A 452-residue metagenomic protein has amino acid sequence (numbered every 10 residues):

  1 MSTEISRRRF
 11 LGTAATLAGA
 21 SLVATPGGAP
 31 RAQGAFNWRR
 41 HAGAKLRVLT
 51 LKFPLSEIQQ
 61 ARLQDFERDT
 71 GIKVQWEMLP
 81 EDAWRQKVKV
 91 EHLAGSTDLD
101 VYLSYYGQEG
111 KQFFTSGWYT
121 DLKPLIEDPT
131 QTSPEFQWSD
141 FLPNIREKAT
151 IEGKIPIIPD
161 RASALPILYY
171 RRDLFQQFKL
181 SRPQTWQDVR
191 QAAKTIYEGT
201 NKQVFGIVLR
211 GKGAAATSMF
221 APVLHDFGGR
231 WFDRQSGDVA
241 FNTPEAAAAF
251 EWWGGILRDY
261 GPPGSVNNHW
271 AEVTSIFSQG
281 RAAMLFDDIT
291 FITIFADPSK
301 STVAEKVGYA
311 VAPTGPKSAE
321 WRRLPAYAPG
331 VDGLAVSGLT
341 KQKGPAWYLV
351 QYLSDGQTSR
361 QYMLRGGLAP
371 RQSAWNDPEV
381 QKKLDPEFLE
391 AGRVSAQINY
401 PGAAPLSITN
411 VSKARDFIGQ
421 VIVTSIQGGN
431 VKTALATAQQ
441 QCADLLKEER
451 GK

Functional and structural regions predicted by a protein language model:
M1-A18: N-terminal secretory signal peptides and thylakoid transit peptides that target proteins across membranes
Q33-R40, G107-L165, K306-A312, K383 (+1 more regions): Hinge/lid segment of periplasmic solute-binding proteins
R40, K73, Q176, Q397-K452: Conserved C-terminal helix/tail region of periplasmic/extracytoplasmic solute-binding proteins
A42-F53, I72-E77, D100-V101, F205: Short, well-ordered beta-strand elements
K45, S139-D140, V307-T314, L364-Q420 (+1 more regions): Long, aromatic- and glycine/proline-rich binding clefts that accommodate carbohydrate-like moieties
Q64-F141, D173-Q184, I276, G280-M284 (+1 more regions): Extracytoplasmic "Venus flytrap"/periplasmic binding protein-like
E147-D160, P166, R190-V239, E245 (+1 more regions): Extracytoplasmic/periplasmic solute-binding protein
A192-Y197, Q235-N267, G308, G315: Glycine-centered hinge/linker elements that transmit conformational signals in sensory and ligand-binding systems
